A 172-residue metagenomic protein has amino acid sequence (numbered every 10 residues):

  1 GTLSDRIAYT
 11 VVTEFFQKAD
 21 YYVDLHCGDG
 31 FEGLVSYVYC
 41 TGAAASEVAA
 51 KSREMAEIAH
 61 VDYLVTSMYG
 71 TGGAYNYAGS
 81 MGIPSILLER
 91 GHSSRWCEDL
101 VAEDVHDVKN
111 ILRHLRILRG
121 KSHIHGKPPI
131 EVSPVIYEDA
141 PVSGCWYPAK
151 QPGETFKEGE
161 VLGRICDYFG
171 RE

Functional and structural regions predicted by a protein language model:
G1-E172: Structured catalytic-domain cores with a bias toward divalent-metal coordination
